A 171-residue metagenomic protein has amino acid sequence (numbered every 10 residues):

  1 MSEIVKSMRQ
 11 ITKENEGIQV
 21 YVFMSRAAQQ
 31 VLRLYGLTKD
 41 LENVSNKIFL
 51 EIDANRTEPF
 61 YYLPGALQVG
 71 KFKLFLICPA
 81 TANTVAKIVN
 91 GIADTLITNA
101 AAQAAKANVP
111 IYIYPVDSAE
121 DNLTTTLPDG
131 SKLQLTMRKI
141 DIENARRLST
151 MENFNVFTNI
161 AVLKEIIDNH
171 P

Functional and structural regions predicted by a protein language model:
M1-P171: A cross-family phosphate/adenosyl-ligand binding-site feature
